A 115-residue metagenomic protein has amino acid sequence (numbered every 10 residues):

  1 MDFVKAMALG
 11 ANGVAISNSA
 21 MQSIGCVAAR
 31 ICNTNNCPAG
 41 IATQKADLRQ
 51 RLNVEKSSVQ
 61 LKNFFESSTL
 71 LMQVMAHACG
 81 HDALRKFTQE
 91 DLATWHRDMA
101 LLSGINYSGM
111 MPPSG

Functional and structural regions predicted by a protein language model:
M1-V4, A8-G115: Alpha/beta catalytic cores of nucleotide-metabolism and tRNA/nucleoside-modifying enzymes
